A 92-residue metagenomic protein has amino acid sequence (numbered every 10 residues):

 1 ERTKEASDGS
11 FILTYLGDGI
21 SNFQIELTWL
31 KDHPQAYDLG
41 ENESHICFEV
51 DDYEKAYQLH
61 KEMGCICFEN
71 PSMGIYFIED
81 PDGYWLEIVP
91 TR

Functional and structural regions predicted by a protein language model:
E1-N22, F77: Core segments of cupin and vicinal oxygen chelate
G19, Q35-W85, T91: Vicinal oxygen chelate
W29-P34: Conserved short histidine dyad/triad with adjacent acidic residue
